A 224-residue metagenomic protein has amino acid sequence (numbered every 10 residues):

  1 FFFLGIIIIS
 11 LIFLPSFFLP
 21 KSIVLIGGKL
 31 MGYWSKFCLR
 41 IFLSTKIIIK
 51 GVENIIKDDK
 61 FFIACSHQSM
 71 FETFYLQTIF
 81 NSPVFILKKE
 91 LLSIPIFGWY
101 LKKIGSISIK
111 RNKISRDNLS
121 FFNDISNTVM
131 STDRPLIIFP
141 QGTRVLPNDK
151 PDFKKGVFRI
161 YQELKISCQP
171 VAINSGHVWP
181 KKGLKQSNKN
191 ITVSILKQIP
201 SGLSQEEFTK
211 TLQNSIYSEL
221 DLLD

Functional and structural regions predicted by a protein language model:
F1-K21, I26-K29, E53-I56, T128 (+1 more regions): Membrane-interfacial terminal anchoring regions of lipid-handling membrane enzymes
I9-K21, L25-K29, Y33, K57-I114: Catalytic core of membrane glycerolipid acyltransferases/transacylases, capturing the structured, soluble-facing
F37-F61: A short, well-structured juxtamembrane/interface segment
C38-L39, L76, L101, I160-Y161 (+1 more regions): Structural element of the ATP-grasp superfamily
F42-K50, N118-S120, N174-G176: Short gly/ser/thr-rich secondary-structure transition/capping motifs
T45, D58, K103-I104, S131-T132 (+1 more regions): Structured helix-beta-strand junction loops
I49, I107-K110, S201: Short acidic-hydrophobic, aromatic-tinged amphipathic segments that line or gate anion-handling sites
L119-D224: Non-catalytic C-terminal accessory region of glycerolipid acyltransferases and related lyso-lipid remodeling enzymes
